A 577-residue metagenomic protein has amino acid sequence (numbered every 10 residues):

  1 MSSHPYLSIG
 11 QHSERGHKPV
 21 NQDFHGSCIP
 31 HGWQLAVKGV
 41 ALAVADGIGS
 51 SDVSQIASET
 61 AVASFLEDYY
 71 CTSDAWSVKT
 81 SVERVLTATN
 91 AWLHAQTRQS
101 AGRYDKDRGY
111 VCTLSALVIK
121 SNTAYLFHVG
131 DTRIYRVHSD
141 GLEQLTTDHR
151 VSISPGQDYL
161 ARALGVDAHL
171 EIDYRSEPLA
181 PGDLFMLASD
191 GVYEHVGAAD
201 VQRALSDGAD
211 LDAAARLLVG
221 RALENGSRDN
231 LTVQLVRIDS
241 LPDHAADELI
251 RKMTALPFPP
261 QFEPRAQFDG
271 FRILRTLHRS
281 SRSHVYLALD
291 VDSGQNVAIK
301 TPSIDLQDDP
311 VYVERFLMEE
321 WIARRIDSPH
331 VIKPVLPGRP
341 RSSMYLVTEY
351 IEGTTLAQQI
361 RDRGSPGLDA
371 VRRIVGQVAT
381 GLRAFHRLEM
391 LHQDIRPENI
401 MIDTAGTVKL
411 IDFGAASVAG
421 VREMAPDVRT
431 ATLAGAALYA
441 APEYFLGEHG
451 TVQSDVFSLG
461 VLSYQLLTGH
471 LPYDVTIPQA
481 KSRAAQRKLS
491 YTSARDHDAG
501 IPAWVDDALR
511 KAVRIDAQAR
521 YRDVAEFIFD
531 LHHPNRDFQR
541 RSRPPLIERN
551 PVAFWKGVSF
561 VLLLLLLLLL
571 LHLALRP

Functional and structural regions predicted by a protein language model:
M1-A298, I304-M318, R325, R339-V347 (+5 more regions): PP2C/PPM-type serine/threonine phosphatase catalytic domain
D327-V335: Conserved HxN/HPN-centered segment at the entrance to the catalytic loop of eukaryotic protein kinase-like domains
L356-P366: AlphaC helix of the protein kinase catalytic domain
S365-A379: Conserved short alpha-helix within the protein kinase catalytic core
T380-M390: Protein kinase catalytic-loop region centered on the HRD/HxD motif
N399-L410: Conserved protein kinase catalytic/activation segment
L438-F538: C-terminal lobe helix-coil module of Hanks-type protein kinase domains
